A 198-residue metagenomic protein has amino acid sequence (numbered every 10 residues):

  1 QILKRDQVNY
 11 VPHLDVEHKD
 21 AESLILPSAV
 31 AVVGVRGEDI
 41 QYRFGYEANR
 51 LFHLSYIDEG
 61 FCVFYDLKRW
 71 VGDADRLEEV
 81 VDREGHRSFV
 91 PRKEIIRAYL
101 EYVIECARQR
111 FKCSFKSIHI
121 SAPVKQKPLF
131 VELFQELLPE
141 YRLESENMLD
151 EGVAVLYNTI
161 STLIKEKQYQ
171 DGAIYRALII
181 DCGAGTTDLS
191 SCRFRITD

Functional and structural regions predicted by a protein language model:
Q1, I40-Y42, L129-F130, Y157-N158 (+1 more regions): Short helix/loop capping segments that flank catalytic or ligand/cofactor-binding pockets
Q1-D6, L163-D198: Gly/Thr-rich phosphate-binding beta-strand-loop-beta motif of the actin/hexokinase/Hsp70
D6-A122, K127-E132, L137: Phosphate-binding loop and its immediate beta->loop->alpha context in nucleotide/phosphate-handling enzymes
V32-R36, G72-D82, A154-E166, S191-D198: Short regulatory "switch" loops immediately downstream of catalytic or recognition motifs within protein catalytic
V71, A122-Q126, G152-L156, D181-T186 (+1 more regions): Short, flexible loop/turn elements at secondary-structure junctions
E105-S114, V124, F130, F134-R176 (+1 more regions): Hydrophobic, small-residue-rich alpha-helical packing segments that form membrane-like cores
H119-I120, L137-L138, S145, R193-T197: Amphipathic alpha-helical scaffolding segments
